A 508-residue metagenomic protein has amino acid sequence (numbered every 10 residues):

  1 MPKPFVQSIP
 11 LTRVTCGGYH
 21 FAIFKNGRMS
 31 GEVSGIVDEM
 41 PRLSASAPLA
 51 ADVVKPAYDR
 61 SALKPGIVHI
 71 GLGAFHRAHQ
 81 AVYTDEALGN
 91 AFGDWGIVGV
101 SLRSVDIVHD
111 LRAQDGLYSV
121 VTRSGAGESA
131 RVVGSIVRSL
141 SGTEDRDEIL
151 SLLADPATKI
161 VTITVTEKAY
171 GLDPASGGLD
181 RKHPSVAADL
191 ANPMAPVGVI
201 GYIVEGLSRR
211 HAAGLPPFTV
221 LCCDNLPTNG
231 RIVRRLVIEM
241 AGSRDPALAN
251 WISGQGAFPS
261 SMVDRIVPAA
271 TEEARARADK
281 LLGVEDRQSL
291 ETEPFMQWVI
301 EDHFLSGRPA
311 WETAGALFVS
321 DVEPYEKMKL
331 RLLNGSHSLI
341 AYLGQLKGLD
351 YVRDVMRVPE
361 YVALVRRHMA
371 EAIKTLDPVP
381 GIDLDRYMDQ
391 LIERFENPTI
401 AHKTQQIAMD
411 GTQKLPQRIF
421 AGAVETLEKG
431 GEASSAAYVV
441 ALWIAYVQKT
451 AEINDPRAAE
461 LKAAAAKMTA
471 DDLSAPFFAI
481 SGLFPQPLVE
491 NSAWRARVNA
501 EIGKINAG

Functional and structural regions predicted by a protein language model:
M1-P10: Extreme N-terminal basic, low-complexity initiation segments that serve as generic localization/processing leaders
F5, Y19-F24: Aromatic (phenylalanine/tyrosine) cluster motif
S30-G508: Substrate/ligand-engaging "lid" and interaction regions
